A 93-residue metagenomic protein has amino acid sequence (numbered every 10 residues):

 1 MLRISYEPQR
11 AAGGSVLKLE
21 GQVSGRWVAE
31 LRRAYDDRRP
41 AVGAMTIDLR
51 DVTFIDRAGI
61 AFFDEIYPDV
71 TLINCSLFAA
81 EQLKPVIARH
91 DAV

Functional and structural regions predicted by a protein language model:
M1-K18: Short beta-strand/loop segment at the start of cytosolic alpha/beta domains
L19-A92: Amphipathic alpha-helical interaction surfaces in cytosolic regulatory modules
